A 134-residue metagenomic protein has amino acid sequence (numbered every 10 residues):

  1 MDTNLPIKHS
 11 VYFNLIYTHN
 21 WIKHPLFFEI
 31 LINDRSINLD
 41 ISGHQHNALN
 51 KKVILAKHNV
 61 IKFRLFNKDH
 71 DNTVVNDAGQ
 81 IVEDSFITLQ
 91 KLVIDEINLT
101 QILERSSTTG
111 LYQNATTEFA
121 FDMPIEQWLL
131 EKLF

Functional and structural regions predicted by a protein language model:
M1-I32, N38-D40, K51, L55-F134: Beta-strand-rich recognition domains
G43-A48: Short, solvent-exposed loop/turn segments in extracellular or other extracytoplasmic domains
